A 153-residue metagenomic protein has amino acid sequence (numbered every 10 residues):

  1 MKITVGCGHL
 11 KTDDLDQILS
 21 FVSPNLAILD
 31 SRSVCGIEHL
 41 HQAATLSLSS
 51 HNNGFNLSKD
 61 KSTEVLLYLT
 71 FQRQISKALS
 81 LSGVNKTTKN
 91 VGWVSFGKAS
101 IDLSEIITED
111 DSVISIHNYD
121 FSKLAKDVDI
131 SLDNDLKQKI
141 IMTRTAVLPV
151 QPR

Functional and structural regions predicted by a protein language model:
K2-T4, N25, T88-G92: Short, surface-exposed beta-edge/turn micro-motifs
T4-K61: N-terminal interaction modules that seed assembly of large macromolecular complexes
L15-I18, A78, L103: Hydrophobic side chains in well-ordered alpha-helices
Q17, Q42, Q72-Q74, Q138 (+1 more regions): Residue-identity detector for glutamine
I18-S23, S82, I106-I107: Hydrophobic, Leu/Ile/Phe/Ala-enriched alpha-helical segments that form helix-helix packing faces
D30, D60-Q74, E105-V113, I141 (+1 more regions): Residue-level signal for functionally critical sites in structured catalytic/ligand-binding pockets
I37-A99: Ordered, amphipathic secondary-structure segments that act as subunit-interaction surfaces in large macromolecular
G83-R153: Glycine-rich, aromatic-bearing surface loops/beta-hairpins
